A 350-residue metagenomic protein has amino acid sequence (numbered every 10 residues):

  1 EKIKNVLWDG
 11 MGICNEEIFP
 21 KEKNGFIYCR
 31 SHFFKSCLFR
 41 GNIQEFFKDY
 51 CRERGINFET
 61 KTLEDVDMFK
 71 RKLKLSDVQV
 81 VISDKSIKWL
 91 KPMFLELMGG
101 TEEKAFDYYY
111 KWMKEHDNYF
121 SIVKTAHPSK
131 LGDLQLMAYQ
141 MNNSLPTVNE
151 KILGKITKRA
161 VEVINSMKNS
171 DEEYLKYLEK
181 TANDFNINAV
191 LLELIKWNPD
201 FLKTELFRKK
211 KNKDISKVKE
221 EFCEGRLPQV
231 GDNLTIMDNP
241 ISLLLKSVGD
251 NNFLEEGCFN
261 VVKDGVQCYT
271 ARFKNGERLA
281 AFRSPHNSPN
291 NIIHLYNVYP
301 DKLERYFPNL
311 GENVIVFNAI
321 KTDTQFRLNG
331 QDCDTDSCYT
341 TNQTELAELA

Functional and structural regions predicted by a protein language model:
E1-F326, E348: Conserved small-residue
R327, T340-A350: Short active-site loop/helix that positions an aromatic residue
S337: Duplex nucleic acid-engaging cores and interfaces of nucleic-acid transaction enzymes
